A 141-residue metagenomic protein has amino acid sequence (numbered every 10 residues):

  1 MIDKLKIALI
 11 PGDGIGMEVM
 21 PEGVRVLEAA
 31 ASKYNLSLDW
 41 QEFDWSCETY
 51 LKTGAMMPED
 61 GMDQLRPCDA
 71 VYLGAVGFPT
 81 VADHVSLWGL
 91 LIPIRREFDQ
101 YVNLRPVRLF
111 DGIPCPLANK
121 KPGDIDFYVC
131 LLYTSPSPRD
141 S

Functional and structural regions predicted by a protein language model:
M1-D126: Contiguous, glycine/small-aliphatic-enriched amphipathic segments in soluble metabolic enzymes
Y133-D140: Conserved small/polar residues in nucleotide/adenosyl-binding loops
